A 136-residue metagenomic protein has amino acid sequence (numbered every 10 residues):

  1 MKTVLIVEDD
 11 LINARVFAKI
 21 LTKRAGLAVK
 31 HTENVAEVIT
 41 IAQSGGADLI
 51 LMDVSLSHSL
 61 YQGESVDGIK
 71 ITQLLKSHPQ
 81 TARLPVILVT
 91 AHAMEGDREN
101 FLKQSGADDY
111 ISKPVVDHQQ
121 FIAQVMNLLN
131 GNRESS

Functional and structural regions predicted by a protein language model:
E8: Conserved acidic carboxylate
L11-A36: Two-component/phosphorelay signaling modules centered on CheY-like receiver
H31-T40, S65-G68: Helix N-cap/capping motif at the beta->alpha junctions
G45-H58: Active-site beta3 strand of CheY-like receiver
S59-A82: Short amphipathic alpha-helix used as the core "switch/output" element in two-component signaling
Q62-V66, K70, A93-I111, Q119-A123: Alpha4 helix (beta4-alpha4-beta5 surface) of REC/receiver domains from two-component response regulators
H78, H92-A93, V116: Short, conserved "switch-loop" micro-motifs in signal-transduction and mechanochemical regulators
